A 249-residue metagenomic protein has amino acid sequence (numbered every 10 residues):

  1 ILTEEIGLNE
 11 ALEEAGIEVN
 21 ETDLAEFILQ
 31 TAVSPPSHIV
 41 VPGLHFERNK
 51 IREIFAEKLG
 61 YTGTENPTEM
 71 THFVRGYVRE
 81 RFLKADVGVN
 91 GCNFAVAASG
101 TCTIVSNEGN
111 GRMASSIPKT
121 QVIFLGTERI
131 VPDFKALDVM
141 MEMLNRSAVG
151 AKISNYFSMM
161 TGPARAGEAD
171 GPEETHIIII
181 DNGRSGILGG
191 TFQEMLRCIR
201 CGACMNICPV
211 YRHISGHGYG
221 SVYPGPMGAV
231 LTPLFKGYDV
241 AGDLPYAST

Functional and structural regions predicted by a protein language model:
I1-G190: The feature marks the mature, well-folded catalytic cores of soluble enzymes
G7, Q193, A203: Short Gly/charged-rich anion-binding patches and loops
A11, A15, M140, C201-I207 (+2 more regions): Generic, well-ordered alpha-helical scaffold segments in large soluble proteins
V131, G202, A247-S248: Alpha-helix initiation and capping sites
G167-M195, N206, V210-T249: Ferredoxin-type iron-sulfur electron-transfer modules in oxidoreductases and energy-metabolism complexes
C198: Short cysteine-rich clusters marking metal-coordination/redox-active sites
